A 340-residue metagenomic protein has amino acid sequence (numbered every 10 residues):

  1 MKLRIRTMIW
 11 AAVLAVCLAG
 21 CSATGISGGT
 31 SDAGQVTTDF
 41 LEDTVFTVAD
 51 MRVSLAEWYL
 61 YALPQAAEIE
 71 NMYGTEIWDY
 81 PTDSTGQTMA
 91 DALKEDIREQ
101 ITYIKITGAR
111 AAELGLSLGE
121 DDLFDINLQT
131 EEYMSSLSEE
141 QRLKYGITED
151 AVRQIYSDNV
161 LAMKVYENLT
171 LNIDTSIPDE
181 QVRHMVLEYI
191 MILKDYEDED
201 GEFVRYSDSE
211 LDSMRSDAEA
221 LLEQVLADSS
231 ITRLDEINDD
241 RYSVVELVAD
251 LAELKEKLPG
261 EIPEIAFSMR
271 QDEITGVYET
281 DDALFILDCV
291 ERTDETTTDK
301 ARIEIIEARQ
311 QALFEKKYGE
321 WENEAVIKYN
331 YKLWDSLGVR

Functional and structural regions predicted by a protein language model:
K2-I9: Bacterial N-terminal signal peptides that target proteins for export
A11-A15: Short, compositionally stereotyped local motifs that mark structural "simplifiers"
V16-G20: C-terminal motif of bacterial Sec signal peptides marking the signal peptidase cleavage site
S22-D43, D50-V53, P81-R340: Peptidyl-prolyl cis-trans isomerase
T44-T47, A67: Surface-exposed, interaction-prone regions with an acidic/low-complexity signature
L55-M72: Short, solvent-exposed beta-strand-terminating loops
E68-S84: Mixed-charge, low-complexity intrinsically disordered segments
